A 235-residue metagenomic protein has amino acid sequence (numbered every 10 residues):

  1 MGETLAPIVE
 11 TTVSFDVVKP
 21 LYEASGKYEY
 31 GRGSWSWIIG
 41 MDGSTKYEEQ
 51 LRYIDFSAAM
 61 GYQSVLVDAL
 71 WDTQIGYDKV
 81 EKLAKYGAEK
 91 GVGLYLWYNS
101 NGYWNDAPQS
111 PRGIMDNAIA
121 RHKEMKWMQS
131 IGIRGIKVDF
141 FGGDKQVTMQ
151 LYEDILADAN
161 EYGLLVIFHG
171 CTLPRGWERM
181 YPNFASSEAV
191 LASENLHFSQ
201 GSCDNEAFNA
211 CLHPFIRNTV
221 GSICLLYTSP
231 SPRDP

Functional and structural regions predicted by a protein language model:
M1-Y95, N101: Conserved structural scaffold segments of CAZyme catalytic domains across common CAZy folds
G61, G132, S231: Active-site-proximal glycine-rich helix-loop-beta segment
A69-L226: Aromatic- and carboxylate-enriched substrate-binding clefts and catalytic-loop regions of carbohydrate-active enzymes
Y227-P235: Single conserved hydrophobic/aromatic residue that forms the stacking wall/gate of nucleotide- or nucleobase-binding
